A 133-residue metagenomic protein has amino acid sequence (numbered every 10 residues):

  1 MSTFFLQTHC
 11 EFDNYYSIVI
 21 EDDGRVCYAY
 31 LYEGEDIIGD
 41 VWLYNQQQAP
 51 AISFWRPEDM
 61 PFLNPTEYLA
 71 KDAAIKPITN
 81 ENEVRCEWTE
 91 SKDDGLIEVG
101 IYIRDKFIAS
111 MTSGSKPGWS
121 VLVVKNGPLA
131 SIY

Functional and structural regions predicted by a protein language model:
M1-Y133: Exposed acidic/polar residues on beta-strands and adjacent loops within beta-sheet cores, strongest in beta-propeller
